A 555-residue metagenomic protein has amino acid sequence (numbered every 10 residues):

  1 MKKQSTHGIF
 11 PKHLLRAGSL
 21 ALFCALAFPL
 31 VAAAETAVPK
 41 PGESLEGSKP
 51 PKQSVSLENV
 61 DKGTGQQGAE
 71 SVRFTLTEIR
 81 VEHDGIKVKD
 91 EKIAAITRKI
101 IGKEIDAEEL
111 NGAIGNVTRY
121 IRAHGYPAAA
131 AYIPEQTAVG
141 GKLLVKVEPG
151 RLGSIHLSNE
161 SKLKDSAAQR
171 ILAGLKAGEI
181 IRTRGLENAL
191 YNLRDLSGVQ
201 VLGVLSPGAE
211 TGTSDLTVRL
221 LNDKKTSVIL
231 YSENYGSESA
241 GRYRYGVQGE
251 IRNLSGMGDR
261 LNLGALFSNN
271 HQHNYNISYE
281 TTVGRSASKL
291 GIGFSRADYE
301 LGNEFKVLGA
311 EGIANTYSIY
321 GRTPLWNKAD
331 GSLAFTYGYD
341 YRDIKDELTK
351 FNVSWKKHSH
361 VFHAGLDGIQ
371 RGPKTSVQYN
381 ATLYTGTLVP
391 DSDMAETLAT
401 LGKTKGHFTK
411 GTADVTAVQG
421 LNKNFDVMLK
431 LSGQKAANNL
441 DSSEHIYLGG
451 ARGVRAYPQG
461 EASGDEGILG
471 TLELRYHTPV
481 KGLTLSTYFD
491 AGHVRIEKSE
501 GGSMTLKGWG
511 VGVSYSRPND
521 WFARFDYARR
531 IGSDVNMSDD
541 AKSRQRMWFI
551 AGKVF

Functional and structural regions predicted by a protein language model:
E35-G236, Q248, A265-H273, G411 (+1 more regions): Periplasmic polypeptide-binding modules associated with outer-membrane biogenesis and secretion
V201, T226-V228, S255-L261, R285-G291 (+6 more regions): Repeated loop/turn-to-beta-strand initiation elements of outer-membrane beta-barrel proteins
G212, G241-Y245, H271-Y275, I313-Y317 (+5 more regions): Residues that define the transmembrane beta-barrel architecture of outer-membrane proteins
T226-G236, V247-Q248, G258-N269, Y275-I277 (+4 more regions): Transmembrane beta-strand segments that form the barrel wall of outer-membrane beta-barrel proteins
V228-L230, G249, L261-A265, L290-F294 (+8 more regions): Membrane-embedded beta-strand positions of outer-membrane beta-barrel proteins
N234-G236, I251-N253, A265-N269, F294-E300 (+11 more regions): Transmembrane beta-strands of outer-membrane beta-barrel pores
T282, K289-N438: Transmembrane beta-strand segments of outer-membrane beta-barrel domains in Gram-negative and organellar OMPs
A399-F555: C-terminal transmembrane beta-barrel domains of outer membrane proteins
